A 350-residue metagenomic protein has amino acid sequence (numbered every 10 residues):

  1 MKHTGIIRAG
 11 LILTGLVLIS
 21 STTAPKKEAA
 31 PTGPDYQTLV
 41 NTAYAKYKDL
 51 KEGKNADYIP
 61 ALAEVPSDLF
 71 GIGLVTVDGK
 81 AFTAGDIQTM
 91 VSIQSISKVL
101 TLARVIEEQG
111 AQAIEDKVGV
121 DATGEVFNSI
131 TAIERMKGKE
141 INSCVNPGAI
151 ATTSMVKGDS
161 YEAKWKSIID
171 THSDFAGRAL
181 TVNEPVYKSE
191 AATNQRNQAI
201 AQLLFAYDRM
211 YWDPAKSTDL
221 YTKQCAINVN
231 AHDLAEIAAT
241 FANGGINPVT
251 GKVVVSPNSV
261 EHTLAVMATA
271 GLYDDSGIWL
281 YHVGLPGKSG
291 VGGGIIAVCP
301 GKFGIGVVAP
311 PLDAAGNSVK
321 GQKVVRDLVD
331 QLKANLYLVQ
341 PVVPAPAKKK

Functional and structural regions predicted by a protein language model:
M1-L11: Bacterial N-terminal signal peptides that target proteins for export
L16-P31: Bacterial Sec-dependent signal peptides at the C-terminal "C-region" and cleavage site
K27-I72: Beta-lactamase-like hydrolase cores
A29, N243-K350: Structured C-terminal helix/loop/strand segments within mature extracytoplasmic catalytic/sensor domains
P31-T42, L50-E52, V105-Q224: Active-site-adjacent helix/loop patches that line small-molecule binding or acyl-intermediate pockets
I59, V65, V75-T89: Short, conserved catalytic-motif segment at the N-terminal edge
G79, S92-E115, I237, I305: Active-site SXXK
V99, I200, N228-I246, C299-P310: Active-site-proximal alpha-helical segments within enzyme catalytic domains
